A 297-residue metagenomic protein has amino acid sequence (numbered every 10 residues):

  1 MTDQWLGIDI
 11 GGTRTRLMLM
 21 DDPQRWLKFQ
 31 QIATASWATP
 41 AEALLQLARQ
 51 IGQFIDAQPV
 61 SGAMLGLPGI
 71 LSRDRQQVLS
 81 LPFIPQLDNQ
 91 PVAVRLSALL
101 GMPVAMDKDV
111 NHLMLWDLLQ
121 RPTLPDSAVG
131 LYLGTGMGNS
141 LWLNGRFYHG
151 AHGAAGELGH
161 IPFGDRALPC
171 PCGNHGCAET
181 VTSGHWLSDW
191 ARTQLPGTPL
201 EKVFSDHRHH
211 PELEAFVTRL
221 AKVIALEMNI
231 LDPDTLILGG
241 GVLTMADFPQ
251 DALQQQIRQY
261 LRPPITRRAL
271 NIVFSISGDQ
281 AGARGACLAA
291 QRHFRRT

Functional and structural regions predicted by a protein language model:
M1-G62, R73-Q77, A98-M102, L119-P125 (+1 more regions): ATP-binding/phosphotransfer module of carbohydrate and carboxylate kinases, centering on a glycine-rich
T13-R14, V110, T135-G138: Conserved A3 ("GATE") glycine/threonine-rich loop of ANL adenylate-forming enzymes
Q30-I32, P82, A151: Short hydrophobic alpha-helix segments
T34-A35, Q86, A154-E157: A short acidic/small-residue loop/turn micro-motif
Q76-N89: A charged helix-plus-loop insertion that forms the helical arch/lid used to bind and gate nucleic-acid substrates
V104-D109: General beta-strand structural signal in soluble alpha/beta enzymes
D126-V181: Glycine-rich phosphate-binding loop of actin/hexokinase-like ATP-binding domains
